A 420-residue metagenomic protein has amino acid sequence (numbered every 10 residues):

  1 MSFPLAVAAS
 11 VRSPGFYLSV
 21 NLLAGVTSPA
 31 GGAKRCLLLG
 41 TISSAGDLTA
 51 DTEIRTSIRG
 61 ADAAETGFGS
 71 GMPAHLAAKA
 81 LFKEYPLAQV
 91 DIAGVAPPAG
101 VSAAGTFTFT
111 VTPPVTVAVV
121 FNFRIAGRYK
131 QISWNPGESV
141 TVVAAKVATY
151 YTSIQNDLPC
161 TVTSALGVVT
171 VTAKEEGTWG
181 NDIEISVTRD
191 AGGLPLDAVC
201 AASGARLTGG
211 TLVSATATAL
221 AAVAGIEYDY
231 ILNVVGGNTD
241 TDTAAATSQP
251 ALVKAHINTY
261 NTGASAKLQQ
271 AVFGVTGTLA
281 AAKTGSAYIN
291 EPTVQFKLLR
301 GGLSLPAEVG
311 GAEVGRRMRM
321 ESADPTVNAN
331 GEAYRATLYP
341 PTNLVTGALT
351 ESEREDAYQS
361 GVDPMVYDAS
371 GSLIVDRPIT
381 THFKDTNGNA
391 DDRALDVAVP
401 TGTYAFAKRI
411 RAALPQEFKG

Functional and structural regions predicted by a protein language model:
M1-Q89, T346-L349, E353-G420: Structured, hydrophobic secondary-structure cores that serve as assembly/anchoring elements
V20-L22, S28-T56, D62, T66 (+2 more regions): Threonine/glycine-rich low-complexity segments that form extended coil/beta-edge repetitive scaffolds
F107-V111, V168-A173, V375-D376: Generic recognition of long tandem-repeat/solenoid scaffolds
A126, T149, A222-G420: A glycine- and small-residue-enriched flexible loop/hinge signal that marks low-structured segments
S139-A144, G167-V169: Short, solvent-exposed linear patches
T141-Q155: Amphipathic, non-transmembrane alpha-helical segments in extracytoplasmic/periplasmic proteins
V162-D182, A280-G285: Short glycine/threonine-rich beta-strand-turn micro-motifs
